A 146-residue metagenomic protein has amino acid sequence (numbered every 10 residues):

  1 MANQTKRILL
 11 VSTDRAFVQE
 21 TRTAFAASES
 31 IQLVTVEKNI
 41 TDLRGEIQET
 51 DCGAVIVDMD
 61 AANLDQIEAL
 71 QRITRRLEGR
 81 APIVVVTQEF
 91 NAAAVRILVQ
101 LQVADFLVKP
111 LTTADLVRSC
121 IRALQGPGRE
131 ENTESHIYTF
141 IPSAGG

Functional and structural regions predicted by a protein language model:
Q4-F25: Conserved acidic segment of CheY-like receiver
S30-N39: Short hydrophobic/Thr-rich beta-strand motif most characteristic of the beta2 strand and flanking loop of CheY-like
K38-G53: Acidic, metal-coordinating helix/loop segments flanking the phosphotransfer/catalytic sites of two-component signaling
G53-I73: Conserved phosphotransfer microenvironments
R80-F90: A short, hydrophobic beta-strand element within the central beta-sheet of small alpha/beta folds
L111-S119: C-terminal output helix
E130-G146: Walker A (P-loop) phosphate-binding motif
